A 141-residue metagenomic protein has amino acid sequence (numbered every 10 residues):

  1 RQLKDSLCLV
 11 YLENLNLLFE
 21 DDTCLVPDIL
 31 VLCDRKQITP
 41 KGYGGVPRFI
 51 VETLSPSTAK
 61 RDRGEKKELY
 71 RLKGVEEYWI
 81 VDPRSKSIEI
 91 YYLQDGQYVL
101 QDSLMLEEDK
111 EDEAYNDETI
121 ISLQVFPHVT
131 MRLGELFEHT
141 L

Functional and structural regions predicted by a protein language model:
Q2, L7-C8, N14-K73, I80-L141: C-terminal interaction segment
